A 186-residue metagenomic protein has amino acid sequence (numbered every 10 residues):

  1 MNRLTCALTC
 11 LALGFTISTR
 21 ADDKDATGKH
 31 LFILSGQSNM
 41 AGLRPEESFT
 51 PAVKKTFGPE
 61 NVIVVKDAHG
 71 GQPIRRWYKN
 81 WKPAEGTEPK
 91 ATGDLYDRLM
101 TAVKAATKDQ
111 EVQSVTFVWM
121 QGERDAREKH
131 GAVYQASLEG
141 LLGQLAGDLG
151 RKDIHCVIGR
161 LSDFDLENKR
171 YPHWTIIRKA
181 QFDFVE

Functional and structural regions predicted by a protein language model:
M1-L4: Positively charged n-region of N-terminal signal peptides that target proteins for export
C6-T16: Bacterial N-terminal signal peptides
A21-E186: Cell-envelope and extracellular/periplasmic
